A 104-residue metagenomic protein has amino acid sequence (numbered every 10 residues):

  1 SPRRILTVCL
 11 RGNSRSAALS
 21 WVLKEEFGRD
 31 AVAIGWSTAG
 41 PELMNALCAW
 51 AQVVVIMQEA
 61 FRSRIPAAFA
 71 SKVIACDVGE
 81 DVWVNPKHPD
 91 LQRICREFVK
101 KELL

Functional and structural regions predicted by a protein language model:
S1-V53, S63, V99-L104: Conserved active-site segments centered on acidic
G12, S16, Q58, H88-Q92 (+1 more regions): A structural signal for well-ordered alpha-helical scaffolds and beta->alpha junctions
T38, F61, E80-V82: Residue-level detector of flexible, active-site-proximal loop/helix-junction positions within diverse enzyme catalytic
A46-V78: Mid-chain, well-packed structural core segment of small domains
S71-L104: Ser/Thr/Gly-rich flexible loops in soluble cytosolic domains mediating phosphotransfer, phosphorylation
